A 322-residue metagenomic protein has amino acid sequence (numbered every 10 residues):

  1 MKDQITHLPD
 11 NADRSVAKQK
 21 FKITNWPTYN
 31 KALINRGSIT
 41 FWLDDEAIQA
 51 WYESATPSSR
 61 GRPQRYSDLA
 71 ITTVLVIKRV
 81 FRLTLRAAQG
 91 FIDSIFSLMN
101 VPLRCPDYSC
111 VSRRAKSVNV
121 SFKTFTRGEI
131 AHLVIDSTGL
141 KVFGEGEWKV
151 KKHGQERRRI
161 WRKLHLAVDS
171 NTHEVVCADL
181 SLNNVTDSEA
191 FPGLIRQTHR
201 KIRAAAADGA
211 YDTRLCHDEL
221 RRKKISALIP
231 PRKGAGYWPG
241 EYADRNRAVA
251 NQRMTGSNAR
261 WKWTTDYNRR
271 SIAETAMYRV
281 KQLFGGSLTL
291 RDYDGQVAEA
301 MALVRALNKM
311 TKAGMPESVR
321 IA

Functional and structural regions predicted by a protein language model:
M1-R60, T73, L103, R113-E129 (+1 more regions): Charged, often Cys/His-bearing segments associated with DNA-binding zinc-finger transcription factors
M1-T6, R113-V118, V185-A190, A250-G256: Short, motif-level signal for alpha-helix interfacial/capping segments enriched in acidic residues and aromatics/proline
H7, R14-K18, G209-Q282, L290: Helix-centered, glycine/charged polyanion-binding patches within enzymatic domains that contact phosphate-containing
K31-I34, S38-Y52, A248, S257-A273 (+1 more regions): Acidic, contiguous segments within the catalytic cores of piggyBac-derived transposases
T56-T72, V76, V80-R86, G90 (+8 more regions): Polybasic low-complexity intrinsically disordered regions
M99-P102, K309: Short arginine-rich
